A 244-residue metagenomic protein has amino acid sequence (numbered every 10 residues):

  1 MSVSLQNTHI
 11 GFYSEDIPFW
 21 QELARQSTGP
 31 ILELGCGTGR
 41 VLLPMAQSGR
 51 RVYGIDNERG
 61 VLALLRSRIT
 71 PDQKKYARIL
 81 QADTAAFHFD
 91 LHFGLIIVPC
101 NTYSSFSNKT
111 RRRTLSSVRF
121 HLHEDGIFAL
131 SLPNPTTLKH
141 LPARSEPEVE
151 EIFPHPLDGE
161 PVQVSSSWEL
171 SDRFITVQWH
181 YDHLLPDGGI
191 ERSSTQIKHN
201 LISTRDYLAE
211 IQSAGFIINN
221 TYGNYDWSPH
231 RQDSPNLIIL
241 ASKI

Functional and structural regions predicted by a protein language model:
M1-G29: Conserved class I S-adenosyl-L-methionine
T28-G37: Conserved class I S-adenosyl-L-methionine
R40: Conserved SAM/SAH-binding loop-helix junction of Class I S-adenosyl-L-methionine-dependent methyltransferases
L43-A86: Class I SAM-dependent methyltransferase SAM/SAH-binding core
F87-L95: A short acidic, Gly/Pro-enriched loop at the edge of an enzyme's catalytic core that lines a small-molecule cofactor
R112-E124: A short glycine-rich, Lys/Arg-flanked "PGG" loop and its adjoining helix->strand segment in the class I
A129-R205: SAM-dependent methyltransferase
K198-I244: C-terminal lobe and adjacent flexible extensions of AdoMet/dcAdoMet transferase-like proteins
